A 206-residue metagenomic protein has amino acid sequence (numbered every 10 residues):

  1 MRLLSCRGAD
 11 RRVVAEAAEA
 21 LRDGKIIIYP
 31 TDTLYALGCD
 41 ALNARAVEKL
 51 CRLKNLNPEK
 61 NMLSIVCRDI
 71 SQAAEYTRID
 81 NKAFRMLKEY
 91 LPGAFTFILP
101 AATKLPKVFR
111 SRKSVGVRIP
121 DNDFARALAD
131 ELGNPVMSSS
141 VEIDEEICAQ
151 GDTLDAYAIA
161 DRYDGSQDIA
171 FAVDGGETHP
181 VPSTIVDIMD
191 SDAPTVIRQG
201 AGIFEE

Functional and structural regions predicted by a protein language model:
M1-E206: Active-site-adjacent structural elements in enzyme catalytic cores
